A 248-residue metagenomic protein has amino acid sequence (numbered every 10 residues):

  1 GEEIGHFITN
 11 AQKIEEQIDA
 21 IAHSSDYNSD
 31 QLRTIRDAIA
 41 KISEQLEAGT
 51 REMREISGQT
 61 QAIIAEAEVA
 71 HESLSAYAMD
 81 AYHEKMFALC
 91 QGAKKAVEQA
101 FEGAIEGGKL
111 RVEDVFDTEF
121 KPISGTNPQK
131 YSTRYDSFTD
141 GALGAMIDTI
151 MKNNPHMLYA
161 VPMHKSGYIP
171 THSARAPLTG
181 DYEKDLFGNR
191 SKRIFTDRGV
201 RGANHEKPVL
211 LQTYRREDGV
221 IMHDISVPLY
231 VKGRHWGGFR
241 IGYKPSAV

Functional and structural regions predicted by a protein language model:
G1-I4, I8-A11, E15-I18, A22-S25 (+9 more regions): Hydrophobic interface positions of alpha-helical coiled-coils
E15, A22, S29, R36 (+3 more regions): Long, hydrophobic, amphipathic alpha-helical segments used as structural scaffolds
G58-V248: N-terminal membrane-sensor/transducer module of prokaryotic signaling receptors
